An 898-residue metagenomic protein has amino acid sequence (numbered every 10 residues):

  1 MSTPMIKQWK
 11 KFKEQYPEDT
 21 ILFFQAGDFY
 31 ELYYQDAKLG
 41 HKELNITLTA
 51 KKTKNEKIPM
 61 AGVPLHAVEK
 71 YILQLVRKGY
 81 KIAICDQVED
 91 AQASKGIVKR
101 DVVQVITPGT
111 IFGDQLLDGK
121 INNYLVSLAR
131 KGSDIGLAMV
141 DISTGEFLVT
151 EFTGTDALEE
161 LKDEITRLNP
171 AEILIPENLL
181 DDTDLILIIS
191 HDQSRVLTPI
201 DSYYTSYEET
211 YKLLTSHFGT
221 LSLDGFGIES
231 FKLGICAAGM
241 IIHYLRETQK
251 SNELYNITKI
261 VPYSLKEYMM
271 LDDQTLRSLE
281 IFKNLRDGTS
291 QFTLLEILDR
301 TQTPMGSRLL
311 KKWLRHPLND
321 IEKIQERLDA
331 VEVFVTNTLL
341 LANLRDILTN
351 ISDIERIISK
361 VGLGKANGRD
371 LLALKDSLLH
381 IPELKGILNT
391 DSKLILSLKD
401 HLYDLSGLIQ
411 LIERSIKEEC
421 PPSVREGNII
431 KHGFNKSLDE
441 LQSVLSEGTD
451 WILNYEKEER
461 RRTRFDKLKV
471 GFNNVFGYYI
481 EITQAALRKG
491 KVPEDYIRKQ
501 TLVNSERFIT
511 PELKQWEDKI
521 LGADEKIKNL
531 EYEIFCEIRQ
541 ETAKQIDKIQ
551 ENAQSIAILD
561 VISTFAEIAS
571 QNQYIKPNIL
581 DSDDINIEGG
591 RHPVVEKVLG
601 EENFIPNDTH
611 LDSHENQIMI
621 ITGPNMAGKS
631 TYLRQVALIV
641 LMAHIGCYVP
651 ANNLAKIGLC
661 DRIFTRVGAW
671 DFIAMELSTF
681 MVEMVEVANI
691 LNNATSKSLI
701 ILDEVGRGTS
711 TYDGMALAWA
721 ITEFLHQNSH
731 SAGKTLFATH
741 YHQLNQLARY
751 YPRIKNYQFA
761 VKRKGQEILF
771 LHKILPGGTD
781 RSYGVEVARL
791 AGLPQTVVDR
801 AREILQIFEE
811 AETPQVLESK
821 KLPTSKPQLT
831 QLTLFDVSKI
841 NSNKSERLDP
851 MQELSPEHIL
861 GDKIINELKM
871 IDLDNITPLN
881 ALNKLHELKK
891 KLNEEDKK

Functional and structural regions predicted by a protein language model:
M1-V333, A342, D346-T349, D353-G362 (+4 more regions): Charged catalytic and DNA/RNA-contacting regions of genome-maintenance and nucleic-acid-processing enzymes
T3-I6, F23, Y34, G62-I72 (+31 more regions): Amphipathic alpha-helical transducer elements in NTP-driven molecular machines
Y34, F231, Q302, S307 (+6 more regions): ATPase nucleotide-binding head domains, primarily ABC-like/P-loop NTPase cores
I165, P170-N178, D184-L187, P199 (+2 more regions): Conserved catalytic alpha/beta cores of large enzymes that bind or transform nucleotide phosphates and polynucleotides
T205-T220, M269-M270, I281, L285 (+4 more regions): Amphipathic heptad-repeat alpha-helical coiled-coil/stalk segments that mediate oligomerization, filament/stalk
I324, V331, L341-I347, L374 (+13 more regions): Amphipathic alpha-helical coiled-coil segments
L363, N367, S377-H380, H432-G433 (+2 more regions): Charged, surface-exposed helical/loop "interaction arms" that form contiguous linear patches used for dimerization
P856-E857, G861-K898: C-terminal tails and terminal domains of large nucleic-acid-associated and other macromolecular-machine proteins
